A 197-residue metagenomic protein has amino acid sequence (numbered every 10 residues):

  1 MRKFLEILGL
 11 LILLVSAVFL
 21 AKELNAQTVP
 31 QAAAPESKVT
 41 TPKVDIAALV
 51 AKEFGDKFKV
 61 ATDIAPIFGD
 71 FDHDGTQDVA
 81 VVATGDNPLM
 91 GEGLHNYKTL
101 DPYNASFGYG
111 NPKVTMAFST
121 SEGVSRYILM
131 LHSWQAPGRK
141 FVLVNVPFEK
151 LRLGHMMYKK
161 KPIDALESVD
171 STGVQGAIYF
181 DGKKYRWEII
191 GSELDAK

Functional and structural regions predicted by a protein language model:
R2-A26: Sec-dependent N-terminal signal peptides
Q27-H73, Q77-K197: Beta-propeller-forming repeat regions
